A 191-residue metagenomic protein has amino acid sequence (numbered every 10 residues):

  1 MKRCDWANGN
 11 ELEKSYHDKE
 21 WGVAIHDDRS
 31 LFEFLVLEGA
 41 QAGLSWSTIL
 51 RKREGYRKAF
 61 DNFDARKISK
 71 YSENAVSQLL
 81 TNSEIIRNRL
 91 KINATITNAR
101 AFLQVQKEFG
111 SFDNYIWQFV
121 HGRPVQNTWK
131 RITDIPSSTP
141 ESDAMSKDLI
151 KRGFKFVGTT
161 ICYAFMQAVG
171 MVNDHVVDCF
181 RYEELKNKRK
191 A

Functional and structural regions predicted by a protein language model:
M1-A191: HhH-family (HhH-GPD) DNA N-glycosylase catalytic core used in base-excision repair
